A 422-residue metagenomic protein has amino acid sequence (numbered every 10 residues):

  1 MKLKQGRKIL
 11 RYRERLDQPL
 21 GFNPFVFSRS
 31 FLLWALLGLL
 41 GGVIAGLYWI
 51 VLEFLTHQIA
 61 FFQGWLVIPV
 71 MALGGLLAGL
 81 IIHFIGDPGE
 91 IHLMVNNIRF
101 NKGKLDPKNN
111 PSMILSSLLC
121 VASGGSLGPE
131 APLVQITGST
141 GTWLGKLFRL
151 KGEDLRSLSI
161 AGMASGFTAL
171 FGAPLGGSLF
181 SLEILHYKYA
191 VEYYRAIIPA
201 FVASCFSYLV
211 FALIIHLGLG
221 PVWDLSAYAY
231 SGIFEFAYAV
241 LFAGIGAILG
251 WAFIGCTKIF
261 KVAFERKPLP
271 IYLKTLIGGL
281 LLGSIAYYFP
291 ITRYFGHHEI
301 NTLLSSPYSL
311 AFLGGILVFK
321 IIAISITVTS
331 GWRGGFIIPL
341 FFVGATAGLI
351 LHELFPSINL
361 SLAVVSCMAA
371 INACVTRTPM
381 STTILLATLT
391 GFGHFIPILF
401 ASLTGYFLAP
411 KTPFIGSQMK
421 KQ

Functional and structural regions predicted by a protein language model:
M1-Q422: Alpha-helical transmembrane segments and immediately membrane-proximal extracytoplasmic
